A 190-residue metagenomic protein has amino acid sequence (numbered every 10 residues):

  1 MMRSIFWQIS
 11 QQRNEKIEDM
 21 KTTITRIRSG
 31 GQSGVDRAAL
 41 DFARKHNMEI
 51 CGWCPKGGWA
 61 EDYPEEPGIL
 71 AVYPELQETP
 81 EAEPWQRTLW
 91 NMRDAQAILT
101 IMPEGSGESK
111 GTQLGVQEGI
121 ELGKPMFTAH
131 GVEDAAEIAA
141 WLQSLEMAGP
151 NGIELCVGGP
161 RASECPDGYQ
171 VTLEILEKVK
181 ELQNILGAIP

Functional and structural regions predicted by a protein language model:
M1-M2: Methionine residue identity
Q8, Q12-R13: Cationic, low-complexity basic patches in intrinsically disordered or flexible, solvent-exposed regions
E15-D19: Acidic, Ala/Val/Gly-enriched low-complexity intrinsically disordered segments
K21-E154, R161-N184: Acidic/glycine-enriched connector segments
G187-P190: Divalent-metal-activated hydrolytic enzyme cores
